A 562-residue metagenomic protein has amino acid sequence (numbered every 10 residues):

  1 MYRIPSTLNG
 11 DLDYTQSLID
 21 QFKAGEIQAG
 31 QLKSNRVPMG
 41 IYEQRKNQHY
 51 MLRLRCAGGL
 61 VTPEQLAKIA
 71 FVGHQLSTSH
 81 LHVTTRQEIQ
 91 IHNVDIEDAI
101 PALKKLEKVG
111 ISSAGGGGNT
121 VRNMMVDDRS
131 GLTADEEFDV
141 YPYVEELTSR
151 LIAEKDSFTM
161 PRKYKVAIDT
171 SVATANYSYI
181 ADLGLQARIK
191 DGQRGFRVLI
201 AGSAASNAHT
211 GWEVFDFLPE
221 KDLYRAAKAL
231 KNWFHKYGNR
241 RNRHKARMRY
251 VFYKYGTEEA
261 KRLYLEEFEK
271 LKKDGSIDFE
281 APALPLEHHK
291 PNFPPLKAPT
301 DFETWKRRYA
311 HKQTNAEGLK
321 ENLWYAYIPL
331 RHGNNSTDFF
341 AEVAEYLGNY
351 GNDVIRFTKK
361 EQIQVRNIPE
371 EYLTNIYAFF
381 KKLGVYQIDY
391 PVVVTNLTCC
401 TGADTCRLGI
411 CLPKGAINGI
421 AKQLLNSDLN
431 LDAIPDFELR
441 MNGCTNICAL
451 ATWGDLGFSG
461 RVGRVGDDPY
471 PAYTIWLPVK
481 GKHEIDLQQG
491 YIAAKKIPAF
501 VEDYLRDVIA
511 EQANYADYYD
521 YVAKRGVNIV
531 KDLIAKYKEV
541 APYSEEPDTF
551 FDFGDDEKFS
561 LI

Functional and structural regions predicted by a protein language model:
M1-I562: Peripheral terminal and linker regions in Fe-S/redox and tRNA-modifying enzymes
